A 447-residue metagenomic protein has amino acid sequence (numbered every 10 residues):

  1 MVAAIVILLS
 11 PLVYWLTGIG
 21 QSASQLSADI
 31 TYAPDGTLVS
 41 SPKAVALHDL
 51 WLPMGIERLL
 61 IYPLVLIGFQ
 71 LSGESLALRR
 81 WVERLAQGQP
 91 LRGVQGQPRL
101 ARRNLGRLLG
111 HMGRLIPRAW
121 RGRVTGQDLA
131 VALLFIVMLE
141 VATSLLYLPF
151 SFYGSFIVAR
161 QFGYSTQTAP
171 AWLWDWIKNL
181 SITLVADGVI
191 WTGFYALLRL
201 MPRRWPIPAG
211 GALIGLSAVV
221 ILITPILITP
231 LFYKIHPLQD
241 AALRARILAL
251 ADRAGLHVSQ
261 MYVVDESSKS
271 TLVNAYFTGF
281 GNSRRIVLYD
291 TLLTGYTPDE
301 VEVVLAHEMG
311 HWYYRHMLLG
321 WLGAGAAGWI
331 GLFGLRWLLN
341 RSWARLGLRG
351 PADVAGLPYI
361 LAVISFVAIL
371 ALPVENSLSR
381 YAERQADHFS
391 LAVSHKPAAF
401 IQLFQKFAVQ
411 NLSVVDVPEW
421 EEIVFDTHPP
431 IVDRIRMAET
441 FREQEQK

Functional and structural regions predicted by a protein language model:
V2-A4, P11-G93, L100, N104-A352 (+1 more regions): Polar-ligand-bearing catalytic/cofactor-coordination segments of membrane-embedded or membrane-tethered inner-membrane
A352-I360: N-terminal signal-anchor/signal peptide hydrophobic helix marking the start of the first transmembrane segment
